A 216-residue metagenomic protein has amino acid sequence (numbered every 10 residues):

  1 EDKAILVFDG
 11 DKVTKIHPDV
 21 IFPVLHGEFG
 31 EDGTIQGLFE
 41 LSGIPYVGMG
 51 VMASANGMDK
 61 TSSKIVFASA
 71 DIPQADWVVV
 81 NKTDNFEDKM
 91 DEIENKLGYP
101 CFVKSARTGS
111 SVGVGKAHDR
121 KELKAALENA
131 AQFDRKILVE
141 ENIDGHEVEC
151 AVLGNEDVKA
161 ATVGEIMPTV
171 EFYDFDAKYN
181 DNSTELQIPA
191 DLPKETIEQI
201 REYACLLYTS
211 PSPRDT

Functional and structural regions predicted by a protein language model:
E1-M52, N56-S62, S69, N81-D91: ATP-binding N-terminal substructure of ATP-dependent carboxylate-amine bond-forming enzymes
D11-K15, N56-H146: Active-site nucleotide/adenylate-binding loops and adjacent lid/helix of ATP-dependent enzymes
H26, G30, E147, D215: Histidine-centered active-site/metal-ligand motif
P45-G48, Q74, A160: Short hydrophobic/aromatic-enriched beta-strand-loop microsegments
H118-Q199: Phosphate-binding site of ATP-dependent enzymes
I200-L207: Internal helical hairpin/lid segments
Y208-T216: Single conserved hydrophobic/aromatic residue that forms the stacking wall/gate of nucleotide- or nucleobase-binding
